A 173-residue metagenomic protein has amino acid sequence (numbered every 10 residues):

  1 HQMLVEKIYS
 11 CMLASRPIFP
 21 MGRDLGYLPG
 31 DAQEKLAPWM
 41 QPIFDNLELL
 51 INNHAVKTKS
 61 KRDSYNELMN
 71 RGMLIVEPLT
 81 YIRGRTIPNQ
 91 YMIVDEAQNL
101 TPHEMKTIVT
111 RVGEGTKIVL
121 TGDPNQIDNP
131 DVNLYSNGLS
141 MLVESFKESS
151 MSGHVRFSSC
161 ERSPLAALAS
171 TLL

Functional and structural regions predicted by a protein language model:
H1-Y91, N99-L173: Conserved helicase motor core of SF1/SF2 NTP-dependent helicases
D95: Walker B catalytic carboxylates
